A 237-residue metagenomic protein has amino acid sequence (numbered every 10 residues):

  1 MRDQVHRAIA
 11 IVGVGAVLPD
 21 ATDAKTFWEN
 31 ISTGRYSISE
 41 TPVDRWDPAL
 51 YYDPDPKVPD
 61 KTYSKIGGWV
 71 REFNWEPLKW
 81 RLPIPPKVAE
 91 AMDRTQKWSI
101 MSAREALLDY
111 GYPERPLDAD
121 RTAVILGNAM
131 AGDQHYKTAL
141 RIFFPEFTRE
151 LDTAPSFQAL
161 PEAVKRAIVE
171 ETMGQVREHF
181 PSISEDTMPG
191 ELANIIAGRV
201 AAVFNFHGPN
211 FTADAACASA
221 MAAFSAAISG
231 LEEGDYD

Functional and structural regions predicted by a protein language model:
M1-V88, Q96, I100, L108 (+1 more regions): ACP-dependent fatty acid/polyketide chain-elongation machinery
V5-H6, W69-W80, R94, T153-A226: Conserved catalytic cysteine-centered active-site region of acyl-thioester-dependent Claisen-condensing enzymes
I11-G15, I31, A103, V124 (+3 more regions): Conserved small-residue
L18, K97-R115, I196, F211-D237: Active-site-proximal alpha-helical scaffold in enzymes
S39-P42, G190, N205-G208, I228-D237: Acyl-CoA/ACP chain-elongation machinery
D44, E114-D120: Flexible, glycine/charged-enriched surface loops at secondary-structure junctions
R121-N128: Extended hydrophobic secondary-structure segments that form protein cores and membrane-embedded regions
A129-R141, A222-S225: Short glycine/threonine-rich loop-to-helix capping motif typified by GTGT followed within a few residues by an Asp-Pro
